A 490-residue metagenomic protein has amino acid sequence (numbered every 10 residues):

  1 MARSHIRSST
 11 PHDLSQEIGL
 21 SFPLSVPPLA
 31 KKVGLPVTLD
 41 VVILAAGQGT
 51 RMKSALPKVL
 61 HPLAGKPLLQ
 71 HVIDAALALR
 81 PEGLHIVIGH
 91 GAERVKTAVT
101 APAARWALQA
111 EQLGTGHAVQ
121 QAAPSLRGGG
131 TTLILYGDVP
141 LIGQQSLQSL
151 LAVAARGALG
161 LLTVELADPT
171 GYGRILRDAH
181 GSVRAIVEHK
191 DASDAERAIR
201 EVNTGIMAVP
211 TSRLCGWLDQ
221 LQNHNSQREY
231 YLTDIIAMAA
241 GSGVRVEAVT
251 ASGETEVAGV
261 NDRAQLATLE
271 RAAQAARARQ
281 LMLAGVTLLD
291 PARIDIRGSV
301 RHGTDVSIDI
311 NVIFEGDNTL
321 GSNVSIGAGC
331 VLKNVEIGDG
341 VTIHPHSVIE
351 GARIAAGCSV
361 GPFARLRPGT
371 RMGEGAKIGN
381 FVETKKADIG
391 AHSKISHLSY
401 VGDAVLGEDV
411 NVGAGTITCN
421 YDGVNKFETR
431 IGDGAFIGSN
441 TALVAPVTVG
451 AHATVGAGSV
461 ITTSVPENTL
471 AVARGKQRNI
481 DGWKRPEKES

Functional and structural regions predicted by a protein language model:
A2-R7, P11-P23, L29-D40, K66-A152: Conserved N-terminal catalytic core of the sugar/cofactor nucleotidyltransferase
V37, R200-G303: Conserved alpha/beta core of the MobA/IspD/sugar-nucleotide pyrophosphorylase nucleotidyltransferase superfamily
L39-L63, L79, V99: Glycine-rich N-terminal loop/short-helix segment of MobA-like nucleotidyltransferase
V41-I43, H85-I86, I134, L159-L162 (+1 more regions): Structural beta-sheet core signal
I43, L69, A122, D138 (+4 more regions): Residue-level signal for inorganic ion chemistry
H61, P140, R200, M207 (+4 more regions): Residues that recognize and position ribonucleotide moieties
E93, P102, I142-S226, T233 (+2 more regions): Conserved core of the sugar-phosphate nucleotidyltransferase
T287-V472, Q477-R478: Structural signal for interior beta-strand "rungs" in well-ordered beta-sheet cores of soluble enzyme domains
